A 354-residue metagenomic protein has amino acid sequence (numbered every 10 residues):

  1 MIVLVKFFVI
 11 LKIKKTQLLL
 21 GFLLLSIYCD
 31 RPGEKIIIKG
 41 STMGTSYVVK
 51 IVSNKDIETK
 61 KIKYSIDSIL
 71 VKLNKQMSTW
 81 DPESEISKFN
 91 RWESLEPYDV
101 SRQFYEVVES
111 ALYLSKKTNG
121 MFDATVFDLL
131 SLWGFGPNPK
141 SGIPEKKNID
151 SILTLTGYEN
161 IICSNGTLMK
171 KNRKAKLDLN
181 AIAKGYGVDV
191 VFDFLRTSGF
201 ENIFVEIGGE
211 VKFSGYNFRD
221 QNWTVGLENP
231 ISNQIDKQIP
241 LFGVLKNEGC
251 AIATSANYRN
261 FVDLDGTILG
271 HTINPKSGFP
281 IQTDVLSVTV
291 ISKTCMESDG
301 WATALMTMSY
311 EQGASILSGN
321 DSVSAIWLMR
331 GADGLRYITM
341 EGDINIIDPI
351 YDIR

Functional and structural regions predicted by a protein language model:
I2-I13, I27-R354: Mature catalytic core of soluble alpha/beta enzymes
Q17-S26: Bacterial N-terminal signal peptides
